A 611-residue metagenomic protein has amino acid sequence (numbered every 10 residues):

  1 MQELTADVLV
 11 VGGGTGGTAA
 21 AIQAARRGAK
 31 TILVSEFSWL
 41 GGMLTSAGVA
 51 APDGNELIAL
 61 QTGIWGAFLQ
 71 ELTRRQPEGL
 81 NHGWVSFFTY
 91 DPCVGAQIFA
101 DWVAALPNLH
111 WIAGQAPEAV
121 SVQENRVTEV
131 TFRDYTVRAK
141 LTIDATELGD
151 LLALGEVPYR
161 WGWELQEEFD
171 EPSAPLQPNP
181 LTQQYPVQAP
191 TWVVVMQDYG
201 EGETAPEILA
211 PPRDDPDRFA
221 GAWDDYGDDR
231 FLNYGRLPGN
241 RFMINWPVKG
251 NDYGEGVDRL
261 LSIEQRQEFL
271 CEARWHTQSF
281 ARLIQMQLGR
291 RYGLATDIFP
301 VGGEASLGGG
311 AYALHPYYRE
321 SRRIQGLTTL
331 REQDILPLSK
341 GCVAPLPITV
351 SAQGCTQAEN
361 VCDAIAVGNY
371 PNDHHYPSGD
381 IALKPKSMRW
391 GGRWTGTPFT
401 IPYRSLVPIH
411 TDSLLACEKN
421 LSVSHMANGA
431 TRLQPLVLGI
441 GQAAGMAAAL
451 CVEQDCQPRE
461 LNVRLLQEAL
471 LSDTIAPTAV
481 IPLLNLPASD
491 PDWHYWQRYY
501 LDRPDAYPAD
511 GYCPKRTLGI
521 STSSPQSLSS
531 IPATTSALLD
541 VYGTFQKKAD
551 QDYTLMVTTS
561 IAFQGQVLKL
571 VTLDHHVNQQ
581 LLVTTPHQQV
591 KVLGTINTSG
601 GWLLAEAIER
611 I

Functional and structural regions predicted by a protein language model:
Q2-G14: Beta1/beta-strand and adjacent pyrophosphate-binding region of the FAD-binding site in flavoprotein oxidoreductases
G17: N-terminal Rossmann-fold NAD(P) dinucleotide-binding loop
Q23, A29-K30, V34-A119, R160 (+2 more regions): Conserved N-terminal/central alpha/beta ligand/cofactor-binding core
M43, A113, Y135-L141, A145-S530 (+4 more regions): Flavin (FAD/FMN)-binding glycine-rich loop and adjacent Rossmann-like elements that form
S121-T136: Conserved beta-strand-loop-beta-strand element in the redox core of flavoprotein oxidoreductases
A533-Q551: Structural detector for short beta-strands of small beta-barrel domains
A549-L573: OB-fold (S1/OB) nucleic-acid-binding surfaces
